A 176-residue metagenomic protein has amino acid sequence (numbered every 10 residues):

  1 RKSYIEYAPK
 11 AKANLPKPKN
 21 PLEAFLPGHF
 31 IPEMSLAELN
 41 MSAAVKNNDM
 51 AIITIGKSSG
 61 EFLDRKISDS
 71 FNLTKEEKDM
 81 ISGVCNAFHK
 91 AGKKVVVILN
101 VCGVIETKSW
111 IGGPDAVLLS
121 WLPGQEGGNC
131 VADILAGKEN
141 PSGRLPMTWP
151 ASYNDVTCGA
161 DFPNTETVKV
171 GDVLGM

Functional and structural regions predicted by a protein language model:
Y4-G28, A91, N100-M176: Secreted, periplasmic, or luminal enzymes acting at the cell surface/secretory milieu
E6-F88, L99-G112: Hydrophobic helix-and-loop "lid/oligomerization" segment in the mid-to-C-terminal part of catalytic domains
